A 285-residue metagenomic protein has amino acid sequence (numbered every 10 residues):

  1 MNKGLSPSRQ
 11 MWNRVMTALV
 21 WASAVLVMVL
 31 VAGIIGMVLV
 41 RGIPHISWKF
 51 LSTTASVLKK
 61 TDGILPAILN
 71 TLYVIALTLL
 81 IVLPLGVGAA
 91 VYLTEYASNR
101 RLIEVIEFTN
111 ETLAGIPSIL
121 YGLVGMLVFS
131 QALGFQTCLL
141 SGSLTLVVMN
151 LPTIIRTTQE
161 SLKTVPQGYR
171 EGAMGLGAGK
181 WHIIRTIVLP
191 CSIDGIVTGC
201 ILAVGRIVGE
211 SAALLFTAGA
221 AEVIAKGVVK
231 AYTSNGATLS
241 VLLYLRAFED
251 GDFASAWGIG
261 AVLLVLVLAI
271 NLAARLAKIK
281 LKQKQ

Functional and structural regions predicted by a protein language model:
K3-A22, G36-T78, N99, L245-A254: Periplasmic/extracellular loop-to-transmembrane helix junction in inner-membrane transport proteins
S56-L58, D62, L214-L264: Interhelical loop and adjacent transmembrane-helix boundary motif in polytopic membrane transport permeases
L69, Y73-I81, L85, A89 (+4 more regions): Hydrophobic alpha-helical transmembrane segments of multipass integral membrane proteins, especially permease/channel
T78-N110, L123, R275-K280: Transmembrane-helix boundary motif in ABC transporter permease subunits
L79, T158, K180-A218: Transmembrane alpha-helices
L93, Q159, K163, I201 (+1 more regions): C-terminal transmembrane helix and the adjacent membrane-cytosol boundary/short C-terminal tail of inner/organellar
E111-V147: Generic hydrophobic transmembrane alpha-helix motif, especially the helices
P117, L176-G177, P190: Glycine/proline-centered hinge or cleavage motifs at structural transition points of membrane proteins
